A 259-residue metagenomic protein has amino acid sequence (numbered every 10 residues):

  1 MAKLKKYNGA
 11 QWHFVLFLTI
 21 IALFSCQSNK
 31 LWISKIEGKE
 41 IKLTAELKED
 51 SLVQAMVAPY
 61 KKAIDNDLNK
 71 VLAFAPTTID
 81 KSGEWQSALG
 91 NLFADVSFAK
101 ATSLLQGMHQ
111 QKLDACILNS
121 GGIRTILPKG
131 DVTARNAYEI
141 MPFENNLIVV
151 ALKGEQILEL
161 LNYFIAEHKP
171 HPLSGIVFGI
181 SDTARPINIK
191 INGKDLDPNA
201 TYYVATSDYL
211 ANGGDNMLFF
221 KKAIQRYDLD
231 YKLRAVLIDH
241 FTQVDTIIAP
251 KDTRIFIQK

Functional and structural regions predicted by a protein language model:
K3-F14: Bacterial N-terminal signal peptides that target proteins for export
A22-S25: C-terminal motif of bacterial Sec signal peptides marking the signal peptidase cleavage site
S28-L43, N91-A94, F98-K259: Feature captures C-terminal
L47-V71: Post-signal-peptide N-terminal segment of Sec-exported extracytoplasmic proteins
D67-E84, M217-A223: Acidic/histidine-rich, surface-exposed loop or edge segments in extracytoplasmic proteins
